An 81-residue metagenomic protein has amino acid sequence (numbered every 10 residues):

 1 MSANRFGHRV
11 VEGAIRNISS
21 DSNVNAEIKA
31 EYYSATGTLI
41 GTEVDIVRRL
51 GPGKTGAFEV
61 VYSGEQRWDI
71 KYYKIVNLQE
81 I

Functional and structural regions predicted by a protein language model:
M1-H8, Y62: Transition segment at domain starts
E12-G13, T55-S63: Exposed aromatic-hydrophobic patches
I15-S20: Asparagine-centered strand-capping/turn motif at beta-strand->loop junctions
D21-N25, I40, I70: Short acidic/proline- and small/hydrophobic-mixed sequence motifs that coincide with surface turns and coil-to-beta
I28-S34: Conserved aromatic beta-strand anchor motif in extracellular beta-sandwich/beta-rich domains
T42, E59-I81: Terminal connector regions
R48-G56: Short proline/glycine- and polar residue-rich coil/turn motifs
